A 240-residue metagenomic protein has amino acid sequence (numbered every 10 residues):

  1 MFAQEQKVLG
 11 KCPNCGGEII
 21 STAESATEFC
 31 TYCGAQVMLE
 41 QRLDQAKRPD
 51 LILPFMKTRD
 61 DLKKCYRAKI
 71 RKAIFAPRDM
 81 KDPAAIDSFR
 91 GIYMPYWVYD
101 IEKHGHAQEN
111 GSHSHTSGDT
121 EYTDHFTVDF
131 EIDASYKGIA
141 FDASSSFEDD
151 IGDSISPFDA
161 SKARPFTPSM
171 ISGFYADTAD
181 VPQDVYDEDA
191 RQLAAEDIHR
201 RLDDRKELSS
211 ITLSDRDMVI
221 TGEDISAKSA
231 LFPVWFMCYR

Functional and structural regions predicted by a protein language model:
M1, E40-R48: N-terminal juxtadomain amphipathic helix that follows a signal peptide/anchor or precedes a small N-terminal auxiliary
M1-Q4, I70: A broadly conserved sequence feature marking short terminus-proximal activation segments in nucleic acid-centric
E5, I19, I52-M56: Hydrophobic alpha-helical scaffolding
E5-L9, T27: Residues immediately within or flanking Cys/His clusters that coordinate Zn2+ in small zinc-binding modules
C12-C15, C30-C33: Short cysteine-rich clusters marking metal-coordination/redox-active sites
G17-E18, Q36: Cys/His-rich metal-chelating microdomains
S21-T22, L39-E40: Short, non-ligating residues that shape and space the ligands of small metal-coordination modules and catalytic
K47-R240: Charged, low-complexity helical/coil segments in non-catalytic cytosolic or luminal regions
